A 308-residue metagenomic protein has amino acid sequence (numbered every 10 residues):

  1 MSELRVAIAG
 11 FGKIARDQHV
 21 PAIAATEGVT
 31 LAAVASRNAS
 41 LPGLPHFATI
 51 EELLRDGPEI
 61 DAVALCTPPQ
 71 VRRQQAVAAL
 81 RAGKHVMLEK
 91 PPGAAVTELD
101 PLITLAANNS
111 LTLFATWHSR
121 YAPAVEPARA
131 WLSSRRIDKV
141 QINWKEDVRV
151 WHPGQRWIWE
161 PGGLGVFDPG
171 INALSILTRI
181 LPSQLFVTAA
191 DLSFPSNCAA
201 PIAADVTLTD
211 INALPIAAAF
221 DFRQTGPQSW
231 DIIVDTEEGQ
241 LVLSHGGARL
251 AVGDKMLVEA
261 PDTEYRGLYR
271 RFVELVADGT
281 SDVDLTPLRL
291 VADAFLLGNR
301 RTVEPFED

Functional and structural regions predicted by a protein language model:
M1-P42: N-terminal Rossmann-like dinucleotide-binding module
I14, L243, V258-R270, V283: Active-site loop of classical SDR/Rossmann-like NAD(P)-dependent oxidoreductases, centered on the catalytic Tyr-X3-Lys
A32, D61, D138: Conserved acidic residues
L44-I103: Beta-loop-alpha module in the N-terminal Rossmann-like domain of NAD(P)-dependent dehydrogenases, especially those
E52, A62-L65, I211, R271-D308: C-terminal helix-rich "cap/oligomerization" subdomain common to oxidoreductases
D100-H118, I137-V140: Rossmann-fold dehydrogenase core element
S119-T188: Predominantly a Rossmann-like dinucleotide-binding segment in NAD(P)-dependent oxidoreductases
L174-G247, R270-V276, G298: Contiguous beta-strand/loop segments that form the cofactor/metal-binding neighborhood of enzyme cores
